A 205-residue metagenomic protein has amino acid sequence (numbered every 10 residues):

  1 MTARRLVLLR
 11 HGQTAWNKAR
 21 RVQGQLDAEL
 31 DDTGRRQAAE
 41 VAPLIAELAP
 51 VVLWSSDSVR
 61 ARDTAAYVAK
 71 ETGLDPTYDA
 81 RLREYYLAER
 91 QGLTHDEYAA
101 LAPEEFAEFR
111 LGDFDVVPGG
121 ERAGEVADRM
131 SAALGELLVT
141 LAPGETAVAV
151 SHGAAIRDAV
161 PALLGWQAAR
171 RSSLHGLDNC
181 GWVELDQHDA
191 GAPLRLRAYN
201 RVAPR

Functional and structural regions predicted by a protein language model:
M1-R4, T77, Y85-E97, V139 (+2 more regions): Acidic, low-complexity terminal tails and accessory targeting/binding regions of phosphate-metabolizing enzymes
L6, E145-G153: Generic beta-sheet signal
V7, Q13-V68, V117-S131: Loop-to-helix element that buttresses phosphate recognition and phosphoryl-transfer chemistry
T14, A155-I156: Short active-site segment of divalent metal-dependent hydrolases/proteases that encodes the spacing between
E40-F106: Phosphate-coordination/substrate-recognition cap region in phosphate-metabolizing enzymes
Y67, D158-A162: Active-site signature of alpha/beta-hydrolase-fold catalytic machinery across serine- and Asp/Cys-nucleophile hydrolases
